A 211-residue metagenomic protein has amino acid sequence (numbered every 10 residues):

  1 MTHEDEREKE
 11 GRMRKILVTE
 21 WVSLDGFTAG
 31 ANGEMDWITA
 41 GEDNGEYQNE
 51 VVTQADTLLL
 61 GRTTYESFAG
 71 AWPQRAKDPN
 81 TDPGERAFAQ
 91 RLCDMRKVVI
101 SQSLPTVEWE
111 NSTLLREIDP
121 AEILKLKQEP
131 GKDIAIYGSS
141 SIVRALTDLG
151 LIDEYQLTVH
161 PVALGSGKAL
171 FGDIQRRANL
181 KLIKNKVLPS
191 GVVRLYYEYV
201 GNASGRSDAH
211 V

Functional and structural regions predicted by a protein language model:
M1-R12: Short, Lys/Arg-enriched N-terminal segments with co-localized hydrophobic residues within the first ~10-30 amino acids
R12-L151, P161-V211: Portal/gating segments that form or line small-molecule/metal binding sites
E154: Short, conserved catalytic or interaction motifs in soluble domains
